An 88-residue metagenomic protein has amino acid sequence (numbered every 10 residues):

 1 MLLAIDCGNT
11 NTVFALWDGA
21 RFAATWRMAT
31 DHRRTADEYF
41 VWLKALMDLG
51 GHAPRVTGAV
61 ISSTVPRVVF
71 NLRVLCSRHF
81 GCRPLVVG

Functional and structural regions predicted by a protein language model:
M1-L2, G51: Short, low-complexity, intrinsically disordered N-terminal peptides in bacterial proteins
L2-A45: Short glycine-rich, Thr/Ser-proximal phosphate-binding strand/loop in the N-terminal lobe of ATP-dependent enzymes
G50-G88: Short beta-strand-loop/turn "lid" adjacent to the catalytic site in phosphate-handling enzymes
